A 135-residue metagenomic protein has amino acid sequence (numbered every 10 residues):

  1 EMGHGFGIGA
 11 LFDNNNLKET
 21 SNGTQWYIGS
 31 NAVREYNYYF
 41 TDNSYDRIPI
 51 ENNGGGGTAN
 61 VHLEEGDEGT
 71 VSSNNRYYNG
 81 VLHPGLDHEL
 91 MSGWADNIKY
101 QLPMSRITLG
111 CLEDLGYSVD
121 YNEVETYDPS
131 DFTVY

Functional and structural regions predicted by a protein language model:
H4-Y135: Extracellular zinc-dependent metalloprotease catalytic-domain scaffold
